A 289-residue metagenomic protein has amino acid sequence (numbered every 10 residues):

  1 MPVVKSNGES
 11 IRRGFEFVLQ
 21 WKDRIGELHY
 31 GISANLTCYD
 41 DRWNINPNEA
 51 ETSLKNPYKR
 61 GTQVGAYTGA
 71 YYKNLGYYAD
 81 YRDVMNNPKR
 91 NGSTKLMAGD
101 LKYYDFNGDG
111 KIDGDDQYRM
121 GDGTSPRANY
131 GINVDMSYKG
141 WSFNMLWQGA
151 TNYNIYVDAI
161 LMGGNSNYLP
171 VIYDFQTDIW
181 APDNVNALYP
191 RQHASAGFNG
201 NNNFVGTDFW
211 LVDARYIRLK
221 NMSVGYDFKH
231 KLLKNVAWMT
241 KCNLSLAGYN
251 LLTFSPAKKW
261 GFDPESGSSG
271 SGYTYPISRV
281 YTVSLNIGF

Functional and structural regions predicted by a protein language model:
M1-R12, L54-Y78, F175, N184-V185 (+2 more regions): C-terminal beta-signal and terminal closure region of outer-membrane beta-barrel proteins
P2, R12-E16, H29, R127-G131 (+3 more regions): Transmembrane beta-barrel architecture of outer-membrane proteins
K5-I11, K22-T124, N184: Conserved small-residue
F17, I32-A34, M145, L244-L246 (+1 more regions): Membrane-embedded beta-strand positions of outer-membrane beta-barrel proteins
W21-D23, L36-R42, Y138-G140, G149-Y153 (+4 more regions): Transmembrane beta-strands of outer-membrane beta-barrel pores
E27-L28, G140-M145, K231-L232: Repeated loop/turn-to-beta-strand initiation elements of outer-membrane beta-barrel proteins
G31, C38-Y58, T62, N152-W180 (+1 more regions): Outer-membrane beta-barrel and related beta-rich outer-membrane complex signature in Gram-negative bacteria
A150-N243, G248: Extracytoplasmic gating/loop element in the C-terminal half of outer-membrane beta-barrel translocons and assembly
